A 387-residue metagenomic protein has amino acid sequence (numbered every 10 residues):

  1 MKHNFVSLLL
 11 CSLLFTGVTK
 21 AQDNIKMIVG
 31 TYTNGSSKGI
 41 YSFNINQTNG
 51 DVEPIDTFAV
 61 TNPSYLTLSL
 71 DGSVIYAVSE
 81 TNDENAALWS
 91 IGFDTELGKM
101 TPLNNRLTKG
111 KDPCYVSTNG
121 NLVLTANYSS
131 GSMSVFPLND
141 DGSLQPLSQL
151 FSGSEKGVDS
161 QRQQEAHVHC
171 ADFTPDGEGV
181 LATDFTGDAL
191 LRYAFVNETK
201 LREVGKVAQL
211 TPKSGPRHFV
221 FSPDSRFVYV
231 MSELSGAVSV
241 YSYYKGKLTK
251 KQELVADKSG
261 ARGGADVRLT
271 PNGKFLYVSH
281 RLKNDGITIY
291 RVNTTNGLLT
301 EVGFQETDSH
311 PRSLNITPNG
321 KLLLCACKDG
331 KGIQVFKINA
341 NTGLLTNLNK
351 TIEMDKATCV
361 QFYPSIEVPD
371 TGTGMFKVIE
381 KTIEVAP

Functional and structural regions predicted by a protein language model:
M1-N24, T382-P387: Bacterial Sec-dependent N-terminal signal peptides
Y32-N34, E80-N82, Y128-S130, L138 (+6 more regions): Short loop/turn segments immediately following the C-termini of beta-strands
S36, V60-L70, K109-G120, S154-D176 (+4 more regions): Beta-rich, blade/repeat-based domains predominating in secreted/periplasmic proteins but also intracellular
F43-G50, I91-G98, F136-Q145, Y193-K200 (+3 more regions): Short loop/turn segments immediately following beta-strands, especially the blade-tip and inter-blade linker loops
E53-F58, T101-L107, S148, E155-R162 (+4 more regions): A short beta-strand motif characteristic of beta-propeller blades
P54-N121: Blade-loop segments of beta-propeller domains
G98-C170: Asp-box/WD-like beta-propeller blade repeats and closely related beta-sheet repeat scaffolds
